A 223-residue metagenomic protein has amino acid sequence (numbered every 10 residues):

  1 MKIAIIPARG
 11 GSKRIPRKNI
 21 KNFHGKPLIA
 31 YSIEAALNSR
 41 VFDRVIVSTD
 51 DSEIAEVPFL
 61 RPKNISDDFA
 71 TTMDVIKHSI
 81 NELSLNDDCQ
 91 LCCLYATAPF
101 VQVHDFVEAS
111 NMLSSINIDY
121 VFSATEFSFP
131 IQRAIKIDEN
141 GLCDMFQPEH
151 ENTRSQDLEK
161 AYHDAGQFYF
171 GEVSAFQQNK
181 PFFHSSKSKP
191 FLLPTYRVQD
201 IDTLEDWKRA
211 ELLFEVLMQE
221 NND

Functional and structural regions predicted by a protein language model:
M1-P16: N-terminal nucleotide-binding beta1-loop-alpha1 segment
K2-I6, I29, R44-V47: Hydrophobic targeting segments
L28-R44, E56-V57: A short, N-terminal amphipathic alpha-helix
F42, L85-D88, N117-I118: Short, high-confidence coil segments that cap the C-terminus of an alpha-helix and link into the following beta-strand
I46, S52-C92, F100-H104, E108: Short phosphate-binding loop-to-helix
E53, S174-A175, R197: Short, well-ordered alpha-helical scaffold segment located in the soluble/lumenal catalytic or ligand-binding core
F69-D74, P99-K187, F191-L192: Conserved core of the sugar-phosphate nucleotidyltransferase
F191-L192, Y196-D223: Hydrophobic helical membrane-anchoring modules
